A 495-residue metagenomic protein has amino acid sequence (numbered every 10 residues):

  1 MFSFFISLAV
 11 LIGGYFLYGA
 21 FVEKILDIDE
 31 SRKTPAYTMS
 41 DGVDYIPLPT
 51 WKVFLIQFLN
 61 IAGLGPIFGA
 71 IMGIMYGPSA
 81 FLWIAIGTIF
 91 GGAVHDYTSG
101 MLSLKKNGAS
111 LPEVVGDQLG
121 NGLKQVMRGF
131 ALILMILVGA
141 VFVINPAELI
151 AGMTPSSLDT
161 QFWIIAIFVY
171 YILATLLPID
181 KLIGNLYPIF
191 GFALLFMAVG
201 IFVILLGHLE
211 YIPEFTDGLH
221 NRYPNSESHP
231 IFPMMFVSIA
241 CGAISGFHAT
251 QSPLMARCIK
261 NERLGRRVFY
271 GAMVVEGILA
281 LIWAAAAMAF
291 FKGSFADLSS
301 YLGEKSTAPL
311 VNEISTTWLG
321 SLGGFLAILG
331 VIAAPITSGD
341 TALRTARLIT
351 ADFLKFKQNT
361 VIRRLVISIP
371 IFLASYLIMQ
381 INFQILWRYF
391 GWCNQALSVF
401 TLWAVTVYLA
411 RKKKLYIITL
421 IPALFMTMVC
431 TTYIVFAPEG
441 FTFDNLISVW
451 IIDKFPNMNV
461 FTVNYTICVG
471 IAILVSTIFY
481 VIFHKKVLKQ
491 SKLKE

Functional and structural regions predicted by a protein language model:
M1-G19, G73-S103, P112, Y465-I473: Extracellular loop-to-transmembrane helix junctions
V10, G91-N107, L111-L176, A240-I244 (+3 more regions): Helix-loop-helix module between adjacent transmembrane segments
V10-I67, M234, N261-L264: Membrane-interface "cap" regions at the ends of multi-pass membrane proteins
A20-I46, A70-M72, P78, V94-L123 (+5 more regions): Flexible loop linkers connecting adjacent transmembrane helices in multi-pass alpha-helical membrane transporters
L48-G65, F202-E210, L219-W283, L329-S338: Hydrophobic, membrane-embedded alpha-helices of multi-pass small-molecule transporters
N121-R128, L132, T160-I165, G271-A280 (+4 more regions): Loop-to-transmembrane helix boundary motifs in multi-pass membrane proteins
G139-I165, A174-T175, L194-R222, Y408-Y416 (+1 more regions): Hydrophobic alpha-helical segments and their helix-loop junctions in multi-pass secondary transporters
L205-T216, Y270-E313: Extracellular/periplasmic helix-exit of transmembrane alpha-helices
